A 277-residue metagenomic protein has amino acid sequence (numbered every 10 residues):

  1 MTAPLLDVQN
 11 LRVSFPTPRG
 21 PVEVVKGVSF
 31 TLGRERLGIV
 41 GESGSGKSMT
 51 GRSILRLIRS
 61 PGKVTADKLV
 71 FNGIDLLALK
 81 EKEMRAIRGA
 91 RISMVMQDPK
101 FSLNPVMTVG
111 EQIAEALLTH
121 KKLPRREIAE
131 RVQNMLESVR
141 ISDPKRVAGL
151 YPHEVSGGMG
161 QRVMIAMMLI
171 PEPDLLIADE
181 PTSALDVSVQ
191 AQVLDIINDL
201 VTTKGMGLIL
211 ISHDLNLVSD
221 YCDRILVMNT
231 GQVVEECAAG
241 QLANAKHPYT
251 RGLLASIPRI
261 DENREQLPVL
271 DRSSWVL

Functional and structural regions predicted by a protein language model:
A3-P4, P21, R36, S142-A148 (+1 more regions): Short catalytic/signature loops enriched in Gly
K63-D75: Conserved ABC transporter NBD signature motif
I74-D75, E127-R146, L254-A255: Conserved ABC ATPase "signature" region
I170-D174: A short, proline-enriched helix->beta-strand linker immediately N-terminal to the Walker B motif in ABC-type P-loop
A191-K204: Helical segment within the ABC ATPase nucleotide-binding domain
V218-D220: A short, surface-exposed alpha-helical micro-motif characterized by mixed small hydrophobic and charged/polar residues
